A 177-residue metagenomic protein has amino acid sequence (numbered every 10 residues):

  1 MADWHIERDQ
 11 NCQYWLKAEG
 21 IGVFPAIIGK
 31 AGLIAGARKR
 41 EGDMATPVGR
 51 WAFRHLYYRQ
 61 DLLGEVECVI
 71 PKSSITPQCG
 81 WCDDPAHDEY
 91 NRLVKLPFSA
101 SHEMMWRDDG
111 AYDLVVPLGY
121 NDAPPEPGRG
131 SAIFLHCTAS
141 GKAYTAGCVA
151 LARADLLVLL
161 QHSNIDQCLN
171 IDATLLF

Functional and structural regions predicted by a protein language model:
M1-T145, L156-F177: Cell wall/extracellular polymer interaction/catalysis modules
C148: Short cysteine clusters
L151: A conserved hydrophobic position in a structured secondary element of the catalytic/binding core that shapes
